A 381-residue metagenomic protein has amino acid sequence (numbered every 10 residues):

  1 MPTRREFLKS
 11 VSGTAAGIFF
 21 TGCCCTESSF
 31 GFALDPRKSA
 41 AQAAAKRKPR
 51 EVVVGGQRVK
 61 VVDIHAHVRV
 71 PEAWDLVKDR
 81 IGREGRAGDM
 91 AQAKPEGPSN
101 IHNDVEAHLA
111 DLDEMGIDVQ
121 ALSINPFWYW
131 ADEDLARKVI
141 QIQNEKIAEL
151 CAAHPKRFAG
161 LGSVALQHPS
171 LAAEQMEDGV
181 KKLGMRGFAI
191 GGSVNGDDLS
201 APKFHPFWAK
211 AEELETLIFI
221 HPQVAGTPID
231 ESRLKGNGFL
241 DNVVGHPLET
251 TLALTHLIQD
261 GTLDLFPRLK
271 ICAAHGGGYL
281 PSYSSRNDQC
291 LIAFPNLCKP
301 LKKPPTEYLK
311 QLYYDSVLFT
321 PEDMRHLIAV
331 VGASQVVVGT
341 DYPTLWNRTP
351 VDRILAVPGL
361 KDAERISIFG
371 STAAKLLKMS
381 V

Functional and structural regions predicted by a protein language model:
P2-D35, K46-K60, I64, E72-V119 (+8 more regions): Mid-to-C-terminal alpha-helical segments outside catalytic/metal-binding sites
V54-G56, E212, L265, T306 (+1 more regions): Short, flexible hinge/linker loops that cap or flank conserved catalytic cores
R58, V70-H102, G226-T250, N287-L309: Active-site gating loops and adjacent loop-to-helix segments of metal-dependent hydrolytic enzymes
V62-A66, Q120-L122, G160-G162, F188-I190 (+4 more regions): Hydrophobic faces of well-ordered beta-strands that scaffold small-molecule active sites in alpha/beta enzyme cores
H67, N195, Q223-V224, G277 (+2 more regions): Catalytic metal-binding/acid-base residues of hydrolase active sites
D118-D260: Active-site gating/metal-coordination segments in enzymes
P155-G160, M185-R186, P267, T306-K310 (+1 more regions): Short, surface-exposed connector motifs at secondary-structure boundaries
G261, P267-P305: Aromatic-lined glycan-binding groove of carbohydrate-active enzymes
